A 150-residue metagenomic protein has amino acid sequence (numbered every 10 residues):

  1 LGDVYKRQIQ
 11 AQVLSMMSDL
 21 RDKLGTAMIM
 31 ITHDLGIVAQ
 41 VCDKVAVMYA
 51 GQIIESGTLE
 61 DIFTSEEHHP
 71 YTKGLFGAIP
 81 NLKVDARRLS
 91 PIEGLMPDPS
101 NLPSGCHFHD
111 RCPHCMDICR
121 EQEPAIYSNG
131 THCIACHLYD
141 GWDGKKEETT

Functional and structural regions predicted by a protein language model:
L1-Y5: Short, small-residue-biased leader/transition segments that mark boundaries at the very start of proteins
I9-R87: P-loop NTP-binding/switch modules centered on Walker-like glycine-rich loops
T58-T150: Short catalytic/signature loops enriched in Gly
